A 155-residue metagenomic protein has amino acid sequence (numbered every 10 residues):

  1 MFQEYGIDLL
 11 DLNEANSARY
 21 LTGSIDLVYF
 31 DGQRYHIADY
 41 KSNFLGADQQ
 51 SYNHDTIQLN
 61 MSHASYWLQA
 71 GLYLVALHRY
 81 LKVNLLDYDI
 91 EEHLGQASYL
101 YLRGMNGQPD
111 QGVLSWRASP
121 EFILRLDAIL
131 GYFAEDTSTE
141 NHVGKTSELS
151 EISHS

Functional and structural regions predicted by a protein language model:
M1-G144, E148-S155: Structural signature of nuclease core domains in nucleic-acid processing machines
